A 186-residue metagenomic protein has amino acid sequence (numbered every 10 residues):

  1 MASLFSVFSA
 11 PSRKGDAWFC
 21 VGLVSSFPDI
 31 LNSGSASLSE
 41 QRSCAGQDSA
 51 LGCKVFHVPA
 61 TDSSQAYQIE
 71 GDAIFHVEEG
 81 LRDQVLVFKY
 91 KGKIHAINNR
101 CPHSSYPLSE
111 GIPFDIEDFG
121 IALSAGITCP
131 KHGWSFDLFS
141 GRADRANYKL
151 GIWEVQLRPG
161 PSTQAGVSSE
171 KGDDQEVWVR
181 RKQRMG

Functional and structural regions predicted by a protein language model:
M1-A2, I127, R142: Short helix-coil boundary/hinge micro-motifs
A2-L123, D137-L138, W153-G186: N-terminal pre-ligand scaffold of iron-sulfur
C101, C129-H132: Short cysteine clusters
S135-R142, A146: Short metal-binding segments enriched for Cys and/or His
Y148-G151: Short coil-to-beta-strand transition motifs
